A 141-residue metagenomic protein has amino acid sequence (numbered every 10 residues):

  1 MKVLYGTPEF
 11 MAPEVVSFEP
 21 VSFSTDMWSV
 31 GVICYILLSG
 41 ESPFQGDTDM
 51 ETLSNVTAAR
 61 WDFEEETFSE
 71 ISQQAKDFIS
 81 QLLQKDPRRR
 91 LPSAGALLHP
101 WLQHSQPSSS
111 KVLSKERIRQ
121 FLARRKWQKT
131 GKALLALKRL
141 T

Functional and structural regions predicted by a protein language model:
K2-M11: Conserved activation segment of eukaryotic-like protein kinases, specifically the C-terminal portion of the activation
V15-S24: Conserved end of the kinase activation segment
S39-S42: Structural helix C-cap motif within protein kinase domains
E70-L82: Conserved C-terminal C-lobe helix
L83-G95: A conserved short helix/loop substructure at the end of the activation segment of eukaryotic-like protein kinase domains
A94-T141: C-terminal regulatory tails of eukaryotic serine/threonine kinases
